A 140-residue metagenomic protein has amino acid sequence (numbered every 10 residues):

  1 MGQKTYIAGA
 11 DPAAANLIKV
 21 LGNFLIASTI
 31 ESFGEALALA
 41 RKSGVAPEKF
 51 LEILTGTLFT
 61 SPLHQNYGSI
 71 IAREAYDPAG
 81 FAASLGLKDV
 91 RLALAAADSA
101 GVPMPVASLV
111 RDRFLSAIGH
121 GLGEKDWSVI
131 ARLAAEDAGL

Functional and structural regions predicted by a protein language model:
M1-G2: Short, structured coil segments at secondary-structure junctions
Y6-G9, V106: General beta-strand structural signal in soluble alpha/beta enzymes
A14-A138: Helical "substrate-binding/catalytic lid" subdomain of Rossmann-like NAD(P)-dependent dehydrogenases/reductases
